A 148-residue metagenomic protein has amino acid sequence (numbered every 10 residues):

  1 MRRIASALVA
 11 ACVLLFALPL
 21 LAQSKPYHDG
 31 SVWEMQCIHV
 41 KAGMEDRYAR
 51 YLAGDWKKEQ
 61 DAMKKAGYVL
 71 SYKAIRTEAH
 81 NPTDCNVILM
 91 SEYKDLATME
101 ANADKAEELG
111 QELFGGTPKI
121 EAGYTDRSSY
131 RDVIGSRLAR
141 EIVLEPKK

Functional and structural regions predicted by a protein language model:
M1-C12: Bacterial N-terminal signal peptides that target proteins for export
A17-P19: N-terminal signal peptide c-region/cleavage motif recognized by signal peptidases
A22-P26, I75-E78: Short beta-strand/turn micro-motifs at beta-sheet edges
Q23-R47: Immediate post-signal-peptide N-terminus of mature secreted/exported proteins
S24-Y27, K58, A62-L70, M90-A139 (+1 more regions): An amphipathic, aromatic/His-enriched active-site/gating alpha helix that lines ligand/cofactor pockets
M35-C37, R137-E141: Short amphipathic
Q36, Y48, L89, M99: Hydrophobic pocket/interface hotspot
K41-I88: N-terminal, post-signal-peptide region of Sec/Tat-exported proteins
